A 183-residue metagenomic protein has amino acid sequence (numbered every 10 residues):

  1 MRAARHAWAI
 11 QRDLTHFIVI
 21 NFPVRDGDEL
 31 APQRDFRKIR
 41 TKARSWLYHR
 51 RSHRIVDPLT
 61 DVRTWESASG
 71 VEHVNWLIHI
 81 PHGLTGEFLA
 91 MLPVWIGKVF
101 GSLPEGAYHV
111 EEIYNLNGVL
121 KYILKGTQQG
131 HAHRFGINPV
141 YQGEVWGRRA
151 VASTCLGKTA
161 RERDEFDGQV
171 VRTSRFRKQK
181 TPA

Functional and structural regions predicted by a protein language model:
M1-E72, I80-A183: Right-hand nucleic-acid polymerase module
